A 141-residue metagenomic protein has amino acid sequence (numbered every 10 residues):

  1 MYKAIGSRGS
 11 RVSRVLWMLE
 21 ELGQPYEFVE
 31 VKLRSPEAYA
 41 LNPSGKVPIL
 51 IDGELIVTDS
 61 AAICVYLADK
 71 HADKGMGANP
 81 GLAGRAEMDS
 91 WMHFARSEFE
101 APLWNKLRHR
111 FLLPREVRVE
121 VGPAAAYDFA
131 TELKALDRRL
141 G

Functional and structural regions predicted by a protein language model:
M1-V121: GST-like domain detector, emphasizing the conserved glutathione-binding G-site in the N-terminal thioredoxin-like
V121-L140: Amphipathic alpha-helical packing segments from all-alpha helical-bundle domains
